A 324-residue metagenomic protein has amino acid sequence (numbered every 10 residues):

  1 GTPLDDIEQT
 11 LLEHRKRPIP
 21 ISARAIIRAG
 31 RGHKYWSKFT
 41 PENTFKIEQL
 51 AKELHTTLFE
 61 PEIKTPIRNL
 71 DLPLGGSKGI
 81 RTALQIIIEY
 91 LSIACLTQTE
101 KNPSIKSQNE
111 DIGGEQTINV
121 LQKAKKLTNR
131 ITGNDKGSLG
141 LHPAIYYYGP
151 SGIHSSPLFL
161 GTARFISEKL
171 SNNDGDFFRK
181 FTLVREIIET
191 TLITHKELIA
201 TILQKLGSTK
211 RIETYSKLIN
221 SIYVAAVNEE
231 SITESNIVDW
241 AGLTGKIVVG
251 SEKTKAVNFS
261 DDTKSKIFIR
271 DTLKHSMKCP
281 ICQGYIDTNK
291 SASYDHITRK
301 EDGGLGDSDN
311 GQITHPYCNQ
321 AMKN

Functional and structural regions predicted by a protein language model:
G1, Q320-K323: Short, intrinsically disordered, charge-balanced linker/junction segments flanking boundaries in proteins
T2-E197: Solvent-exposed functional surfaces
Q9, K255, D261, I281-T314 (+1 more regions): Histidine-centered nuclease catalytic patch
I131-D135, L198-A256: Acidic, carboxylate-rich catalytic segments that either coordinate divalent cations
A163-I166, K264, F268, P280-Q283 (+2 more regions): Generic hydrophobic alpha-helical scaffold/packing signal
S167-D174, E189, I193, T272 (+4 more regions): Hydrophobic alpha-helix feature that most strongly marks membrane-spanning transmembrane helices and their immediate
S171-F178, E230-S235, S276-K278, T288-A292 (+1 more regions): Extended hydrophobic-aromatic, low-complexity segments
E234-I281, L305, D309: Short, charged surface segments at domain edges that flank catalytic/cofactor-binding sites
